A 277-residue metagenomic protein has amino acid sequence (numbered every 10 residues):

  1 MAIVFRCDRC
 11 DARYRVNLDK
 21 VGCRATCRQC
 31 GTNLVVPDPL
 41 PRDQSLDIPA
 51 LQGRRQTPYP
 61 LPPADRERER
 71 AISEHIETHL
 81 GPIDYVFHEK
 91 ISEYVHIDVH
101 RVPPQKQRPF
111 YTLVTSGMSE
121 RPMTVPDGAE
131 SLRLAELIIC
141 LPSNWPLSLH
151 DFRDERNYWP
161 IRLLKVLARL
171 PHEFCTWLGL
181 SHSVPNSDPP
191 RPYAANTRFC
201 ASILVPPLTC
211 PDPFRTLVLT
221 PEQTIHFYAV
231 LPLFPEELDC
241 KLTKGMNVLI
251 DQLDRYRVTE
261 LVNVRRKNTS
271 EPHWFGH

Functional and structural regions predicted by a protein language model:
M1-F5: Short structural boundary motif marking the start of a folded domain
C7-C10, C27-C30: Short cysteine-rich clusters marking metal-coordination/redox-active sites
Y14, L34: Cys/His-rich microdomains that often coordinate metals
V16-T26: Short linker/helix segments within small regulatory modules
L18, D38-S45: Short, intrinsically disordered terminal segments enriched in charged and Pro/Gly residues
L46-P109, M118-P126, E130-L132, C140-H277: Acidic, proline/glycine-rich low-complexity IDRs
